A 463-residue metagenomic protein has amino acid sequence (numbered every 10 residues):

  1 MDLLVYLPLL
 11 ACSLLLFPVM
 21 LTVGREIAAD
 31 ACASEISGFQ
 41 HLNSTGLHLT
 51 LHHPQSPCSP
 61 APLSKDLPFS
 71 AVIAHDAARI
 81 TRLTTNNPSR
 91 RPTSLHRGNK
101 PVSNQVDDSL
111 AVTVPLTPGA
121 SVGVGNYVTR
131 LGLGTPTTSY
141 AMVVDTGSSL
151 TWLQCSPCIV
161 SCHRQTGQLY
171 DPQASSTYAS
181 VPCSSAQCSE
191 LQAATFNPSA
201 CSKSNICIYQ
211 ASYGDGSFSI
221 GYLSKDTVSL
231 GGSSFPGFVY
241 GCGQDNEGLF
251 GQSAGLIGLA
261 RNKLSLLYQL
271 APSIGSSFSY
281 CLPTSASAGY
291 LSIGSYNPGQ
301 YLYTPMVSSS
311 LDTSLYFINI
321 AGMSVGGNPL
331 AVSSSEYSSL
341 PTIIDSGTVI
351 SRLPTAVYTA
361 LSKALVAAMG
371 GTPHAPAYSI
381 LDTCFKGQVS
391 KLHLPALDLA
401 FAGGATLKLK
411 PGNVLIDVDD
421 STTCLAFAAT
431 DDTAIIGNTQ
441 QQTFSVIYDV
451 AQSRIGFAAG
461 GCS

Functional and structural regions predicted by a protein language model:
D2-L63, S70, G134-P136, V144-S149 (+8 more regions): Aspartic protease catalytic domain
N43, L47-K100: Low-complexity, highly charged intrinsically disordered N-terminal segments that act as targeting/localization
A78-N86, R91-P92, H96, S103-F238 (+1 more regions): Signature of the N-terminal lobe/flap region of pepsin-like aspartyl proteases
T129-S139, V181-L266, A321-M323, G327-V332 (+2 more regions): Aspartyl protease catalytic core from the pepsin/retropepsin fold
I159-A186, I274-S276, Y301-S309, T359-S379: Cytochrome P450 catalytic domain signature, combining two hallmark sequence patches
R261-L264, P272-Y296: Extended, H/D-rich, highly charged conserved domains that either
Y296-A331: Active-site gating loop/helix substructures
